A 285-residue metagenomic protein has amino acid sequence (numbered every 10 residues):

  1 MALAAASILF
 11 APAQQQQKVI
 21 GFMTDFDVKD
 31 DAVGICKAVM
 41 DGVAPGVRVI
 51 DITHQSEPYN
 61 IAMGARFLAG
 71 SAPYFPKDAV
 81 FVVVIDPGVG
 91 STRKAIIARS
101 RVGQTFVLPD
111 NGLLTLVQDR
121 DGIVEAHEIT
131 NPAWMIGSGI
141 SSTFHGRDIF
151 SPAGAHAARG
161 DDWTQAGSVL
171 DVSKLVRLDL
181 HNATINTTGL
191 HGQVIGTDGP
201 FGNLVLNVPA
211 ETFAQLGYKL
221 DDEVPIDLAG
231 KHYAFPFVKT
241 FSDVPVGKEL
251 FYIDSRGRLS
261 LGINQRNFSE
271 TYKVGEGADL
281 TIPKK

Functional and structural regions predicted by a protein language model:
L3-Q16: Bacterial Sec-dependent signal peptides at the C-terminal "C-region" and cleavage site
Q17-V19, D31, V43-V49, Y59-R66 (+2 more regions): Active-site histidine-anchored catalytic micro-motif
G21-V28: N-terminal signal-anchor module of multipass membrane proteins
A32-M40: Short, solvent-exposed amphipathic alpha-helices that sit in or adjacent to ligand/effector-binding or catalytic
D51-T53: A short aromatic-anchored loop/beta-hairpin motif
G139-P209, A214-Y218: Anionic-ligand-binding alpha/beta catalytic cores of soluble enzymes and soluble regulatory domains that recognize
V205-T271: A conserved acidic, glycine/proline-rich C-terminal tail/linker
Q265-K285: Pepsin/retropepsin-fold aspartyl endopeptidases
